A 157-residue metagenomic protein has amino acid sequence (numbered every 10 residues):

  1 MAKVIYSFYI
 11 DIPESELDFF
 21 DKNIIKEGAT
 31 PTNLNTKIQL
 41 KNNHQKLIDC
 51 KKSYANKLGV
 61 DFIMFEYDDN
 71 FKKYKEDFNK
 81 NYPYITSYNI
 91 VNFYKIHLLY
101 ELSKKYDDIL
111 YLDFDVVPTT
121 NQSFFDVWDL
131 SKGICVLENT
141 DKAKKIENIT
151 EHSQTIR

Functional and structural regions predicted by a protein language model:
M1-Y94, K104-K105: N-terminal anchoring/stem segment of glycosyltransferases
T86-S153: GT-A fold catalytic core of metal-dependent nucleotide-sugar glycosyltransferases, centered on the diacidic
I156-R157: Conserved beta strand-loop-helix elements of the APE1-like EEP
